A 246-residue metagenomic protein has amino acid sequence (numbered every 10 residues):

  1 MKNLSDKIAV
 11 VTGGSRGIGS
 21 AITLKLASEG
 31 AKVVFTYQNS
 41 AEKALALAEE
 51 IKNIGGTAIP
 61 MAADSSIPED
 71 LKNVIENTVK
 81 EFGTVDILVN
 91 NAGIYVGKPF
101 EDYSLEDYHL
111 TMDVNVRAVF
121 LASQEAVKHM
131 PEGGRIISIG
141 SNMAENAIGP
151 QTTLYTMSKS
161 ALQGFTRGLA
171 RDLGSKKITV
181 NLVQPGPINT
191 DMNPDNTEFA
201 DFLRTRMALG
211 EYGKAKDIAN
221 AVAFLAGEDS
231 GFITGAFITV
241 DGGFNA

Functional and structural regions predicted by a protein language model:
I8, S15-R16: Conserved glycine-rich cofactor-binding loop
A31-A46: Conserved glycine-rich Rossmann-like NAD(P)H-binding loop of the short-chain dehydrogenase/reductase
P99-F100, D107-H109, L203: Substrate-binding pocket helix/loop in short-chain dehydrogenase/reductase
S123, S158, T166: Active-site helix of classical SDR
K128, R171-D172, G231: Alpha-helical segment proximal to the catalytic Tyr-Lys
G174, T179, I233-G235: Short, small/polar-rich loop/turn modules that mediate ligand/substrate recognition or access, typified
M207-I218: A conserved structural motif in NAD(P)-dependent oxidoreductases
